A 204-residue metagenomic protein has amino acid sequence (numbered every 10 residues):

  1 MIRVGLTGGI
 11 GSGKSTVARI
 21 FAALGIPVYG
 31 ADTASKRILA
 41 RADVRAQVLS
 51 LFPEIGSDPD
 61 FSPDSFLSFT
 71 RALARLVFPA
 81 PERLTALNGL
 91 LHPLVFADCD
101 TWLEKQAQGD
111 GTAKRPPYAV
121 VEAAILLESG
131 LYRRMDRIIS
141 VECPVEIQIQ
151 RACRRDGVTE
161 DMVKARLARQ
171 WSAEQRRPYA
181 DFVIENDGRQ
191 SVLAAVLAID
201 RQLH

Functional and structural regions predicted by a protein language model:
M1-D64, R115, L197, Q202-H204: Glycine-rich phosphate-binding loop of ATP-dependent small-molecule kinases
G9, L51, L76, L90 (+2 more regions): Amphipathic alpha-helical segments that mediate coupling or scaffolding at interfaces
G13, D32, L87, V120 (+3 more regions): Residue-level signal for inorganic ion chemistry
P27, T33, R137, D181-F182: Well-ordered beta-strand positions
R37-P117: ATP-dependent small-molecule kinase phosphotransfer cores that center on conserved nucleotide phosphate-binding segments
R45-L49, F96, V145-C153, E160 (+1 more regions): An amphipathic alpha-helix signature
A97-Q108, K114-R115, A119-R154: ATP-dependent NMP and nucleoside kinases share a basic, alpha-helical "lid"
C99, R133-R134, R154-H204: Small-molecule kinase domains that catalyze NTP-dependent phosphoryl transfer to phosphate-bearing small molecules
